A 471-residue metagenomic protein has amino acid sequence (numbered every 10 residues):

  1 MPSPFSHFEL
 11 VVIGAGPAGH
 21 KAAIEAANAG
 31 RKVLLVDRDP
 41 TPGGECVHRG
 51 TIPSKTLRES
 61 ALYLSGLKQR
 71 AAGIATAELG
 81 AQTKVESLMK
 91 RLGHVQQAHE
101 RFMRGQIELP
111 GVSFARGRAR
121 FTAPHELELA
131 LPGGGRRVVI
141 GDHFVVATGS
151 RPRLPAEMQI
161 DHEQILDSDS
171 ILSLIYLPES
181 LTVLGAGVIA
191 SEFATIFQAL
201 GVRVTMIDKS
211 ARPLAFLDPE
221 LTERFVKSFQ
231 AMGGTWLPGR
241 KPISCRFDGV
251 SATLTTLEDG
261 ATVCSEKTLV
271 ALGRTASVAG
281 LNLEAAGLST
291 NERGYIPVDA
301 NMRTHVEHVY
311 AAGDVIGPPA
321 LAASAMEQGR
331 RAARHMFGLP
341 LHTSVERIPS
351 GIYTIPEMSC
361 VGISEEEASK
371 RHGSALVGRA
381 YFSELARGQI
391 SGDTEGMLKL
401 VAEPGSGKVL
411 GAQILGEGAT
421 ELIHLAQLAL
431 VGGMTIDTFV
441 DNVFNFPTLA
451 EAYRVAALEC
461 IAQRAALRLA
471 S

Functional and structural regions predicted by a protein language model:
P2-F8, I24-R31, D37-L177, T205 (+6 more regions): Glycine-rich flavin
P4-A18, L177-G187: Beta1/beta-strand and adjacent pyrophosphate-binding region of the FAD-binding site in flavoprotein oxidoreductases
F8, I13-A18, A22-D39, E45 (+6 more regions): Flexible, glycine-rich terminal cap/loop adjacent to redox cofactors in electron-transfer oxidoreductases
V11-I13, A119, V139-G149, V183-L184 (+3 more regions): Short hydrophobic core segments
G14-G19, G149, G185-A190, G273 (+3 more regions): Conserved phosphate-binding and hydrolysis motifs of nucleotide-dependent enzymes
A23, A27, A194, Q198-A199: Gly/Ala-rich phosphate-binding loop of Rossmann-like dinucleotide-binding domains, activating on the conserved
D161-L177, T262-H335, A429: FAD-site-proximal beta/loop scaffold in flavoenzymes
A231, L257, N291, V298-A300 (+1 more regions): Short, acidic, Ser/Thr-enriched surface-loop or helix-capping motifs
